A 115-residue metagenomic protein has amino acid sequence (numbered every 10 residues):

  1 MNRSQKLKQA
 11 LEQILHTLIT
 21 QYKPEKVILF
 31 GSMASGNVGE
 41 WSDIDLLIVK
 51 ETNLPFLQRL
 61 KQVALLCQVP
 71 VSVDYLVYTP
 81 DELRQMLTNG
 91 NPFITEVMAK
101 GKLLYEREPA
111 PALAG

Functional and structural regions predicted by a protein language model:
M1-K26, S35-E40, K50-G115: Catalytic core of pol beta-like nucleotidyltransferases
S32: P-loop (Walker A) phosphate-binding loop of NTP-binding proteins
